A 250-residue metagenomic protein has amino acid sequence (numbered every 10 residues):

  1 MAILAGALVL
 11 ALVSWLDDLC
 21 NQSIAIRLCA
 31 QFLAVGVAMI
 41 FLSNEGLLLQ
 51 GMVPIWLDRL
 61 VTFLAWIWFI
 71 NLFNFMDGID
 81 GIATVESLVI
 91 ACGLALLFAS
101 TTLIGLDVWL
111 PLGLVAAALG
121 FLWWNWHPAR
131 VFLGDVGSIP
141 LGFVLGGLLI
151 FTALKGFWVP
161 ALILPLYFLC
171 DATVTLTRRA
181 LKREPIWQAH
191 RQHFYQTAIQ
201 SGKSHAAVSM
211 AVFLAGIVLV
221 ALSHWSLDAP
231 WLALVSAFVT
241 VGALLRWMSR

Functional and structural regions predicted by a protein language model:
M1-C170: "…together with the soluble PPM/PP2C metallo-phosphatase catalytic core" -> "…together with the soluble PPM/PP2C
G6-A11, Q31-F41, A118, G216-L222 (+1 more regions): Hydrophobic core of alpha-helical transmembrane segments in multi-pass integral membrane proteins
L8, T173-A207: Cytosolic, membrane-interface loops and tails of multi-pass inner-membrane proteins
S23-R27, G134, S204-V208, A229-A233: Membrane-interface starts of transmembrane alpha-helices
T84, K203-F213: Select subsegments of transmembrane alpha-helices in polytopic membrane proteins, especially boundary-proximal
G105, L227-P230: Membrane-helix interface and helix-disruption motif detector
H193-F194, A211-V218: Small/polar glycine-rich anion-binding or flexible loop at a beta-alpha turn
